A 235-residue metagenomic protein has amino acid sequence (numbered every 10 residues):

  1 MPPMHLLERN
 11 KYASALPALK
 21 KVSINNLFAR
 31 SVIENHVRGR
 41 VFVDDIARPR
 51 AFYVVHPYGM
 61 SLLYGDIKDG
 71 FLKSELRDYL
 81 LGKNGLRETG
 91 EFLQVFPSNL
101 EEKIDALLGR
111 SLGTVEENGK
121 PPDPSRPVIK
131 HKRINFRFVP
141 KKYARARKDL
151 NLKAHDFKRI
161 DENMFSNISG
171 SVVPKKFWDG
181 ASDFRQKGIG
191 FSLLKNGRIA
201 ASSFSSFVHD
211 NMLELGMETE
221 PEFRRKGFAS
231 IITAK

Functional and structural regions predicted by a protein language model:
M1-N26, I134-N135, V139-D183: Short amphipathic alpha-helix that is part of the acyltransferase structural core
N10-S14, L27-F28, F71-L76, N99 (+2 more regions): Exposed alpha-helical structural elements
Y12, V55-G59, F207-V208: A short, sequence-level motif marking secondary-structure junctions
L19-G39: Intrinsically disordered, low-complexity, positively charged segments
I33-P49, S182-F191, L213: A short helix-loop-beta-strand connector motif used in the catalytic cores of GNAT acetyltransferases and, in some
R38-R40, D45-M164: Acyl-donor-binding surface of acyltransferase catalytic domains
G70-L80, L215, R225-K235: Conserved acetyl-CoA-binding loop-helix of GNAT-fold acetyltransferases
A181-P221: A conserved beta-strand-loop-helix scaffold within acyl/acetyltransferase catalytic domains
